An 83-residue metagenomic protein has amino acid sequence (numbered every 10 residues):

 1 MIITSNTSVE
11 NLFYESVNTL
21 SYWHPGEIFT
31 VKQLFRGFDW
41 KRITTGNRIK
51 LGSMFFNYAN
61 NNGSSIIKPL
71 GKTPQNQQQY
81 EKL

Functional and structural regions predicted by a protein language model:
M1-I2: N-terminal prepro-regions of secreted/extracellular proteins
S5-I28, N57-N61: Positively charged, polyanion-binding regions of nucleic-acid-associated proteins
N11, F29, G46, K50: Short, well-structured alpha-helical interface segments that form or flank functional binding sites
T19-L20, G37-K41: Alpha-helix C-capping/helix-to-loop hinge sites
E27-G37: Short acidic, hydrophobic short linear motifs in intrinsically disordered regions
R42-K68: Charge-enriched amphipathic alpha-helical scaffolds
S65-L83: C-terminal engagement modules used by replication, chromatin/transcription, nuclear envelope/ESCRT, and ubiquitin
